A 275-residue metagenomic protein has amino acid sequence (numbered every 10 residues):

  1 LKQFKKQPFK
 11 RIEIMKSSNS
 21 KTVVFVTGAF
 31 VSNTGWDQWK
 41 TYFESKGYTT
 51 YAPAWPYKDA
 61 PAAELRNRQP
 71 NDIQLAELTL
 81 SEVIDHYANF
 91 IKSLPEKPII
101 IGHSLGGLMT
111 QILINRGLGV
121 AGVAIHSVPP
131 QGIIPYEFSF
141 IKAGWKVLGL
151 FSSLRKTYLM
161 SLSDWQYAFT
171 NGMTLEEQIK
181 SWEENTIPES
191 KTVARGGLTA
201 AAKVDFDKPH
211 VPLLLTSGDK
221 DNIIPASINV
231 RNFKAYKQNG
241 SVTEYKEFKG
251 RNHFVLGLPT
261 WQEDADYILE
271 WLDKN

Functional and structural regions predicted by a protein language model:
S18-E64: Short, surface-exposed "cap/lid" segments of acyl-processing enzymes
V24-G28, A54, H103, S217-G218 (+1 more regions): The conserved beta1-alpha1 loop
S81-P98: Conserved acidic catalytic loop of the alpha/beta-hydrolase fold
I101-G106, T110: Gly/Ala-rich beta-loop-alpha elbow adjacent to hydrolase catalytic centers
G119-S152, T192-A200: Flexible "cap/lid" loop of the alpha/beta hydrolase fold
P209, L215-S217, D221: Short beta-strand/loop motif that positions the catalytic acidic residue of the alpha/beta-hydrolase fold
P225-A235: Short alpha-helix in the alpha/beta-hydrolase fold that links the catalytic acid
V242-N275: Catalytic active-site module of serine/aspartate enzymes centered on a nucleophile-bearing elbow/loop
